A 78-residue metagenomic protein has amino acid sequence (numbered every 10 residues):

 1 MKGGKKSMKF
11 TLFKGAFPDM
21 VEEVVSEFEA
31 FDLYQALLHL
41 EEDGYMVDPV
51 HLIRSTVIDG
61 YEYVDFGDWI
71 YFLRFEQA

Functional and structural regions predicted by a protein language model:
M1-S7: Short, Lys/Arg-enriched N-terminal segments with co-localized hydrophobic residues within the first ~10-30 amino acids
S7-K9, G60-Y61: A generic structural signal for beta-strand entry/edge sites
M8-A16: A short beta-strand micro-motif
P18-V25, E29-F72: Acidic, low-complexity, intrinsically disordered interaction modules
Q77-A78: Short acidic DE-rich linear segments
